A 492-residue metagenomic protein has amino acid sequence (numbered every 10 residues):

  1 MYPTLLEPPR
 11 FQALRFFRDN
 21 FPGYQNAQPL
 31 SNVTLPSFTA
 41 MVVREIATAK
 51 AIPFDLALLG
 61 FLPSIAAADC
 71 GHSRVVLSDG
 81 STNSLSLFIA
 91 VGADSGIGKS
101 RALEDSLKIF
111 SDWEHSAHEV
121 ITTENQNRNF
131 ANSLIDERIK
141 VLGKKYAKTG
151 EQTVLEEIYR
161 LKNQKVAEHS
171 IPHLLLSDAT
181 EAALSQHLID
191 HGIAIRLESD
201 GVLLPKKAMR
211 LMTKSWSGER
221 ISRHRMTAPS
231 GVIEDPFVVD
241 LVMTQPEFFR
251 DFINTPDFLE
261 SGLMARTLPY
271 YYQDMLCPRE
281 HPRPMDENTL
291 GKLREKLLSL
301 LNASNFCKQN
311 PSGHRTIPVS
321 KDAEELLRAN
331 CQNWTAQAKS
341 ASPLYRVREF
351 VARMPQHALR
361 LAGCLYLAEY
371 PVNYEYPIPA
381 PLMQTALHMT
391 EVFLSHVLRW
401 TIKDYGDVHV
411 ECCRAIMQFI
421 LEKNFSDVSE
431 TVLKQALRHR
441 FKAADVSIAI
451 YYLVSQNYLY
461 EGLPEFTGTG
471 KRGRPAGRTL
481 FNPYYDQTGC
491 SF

Functional and structural regions predicted by a protein language model:
M1-F492: Phosphate-handling catalytic cores of nucleic-acid transaction enzymes
